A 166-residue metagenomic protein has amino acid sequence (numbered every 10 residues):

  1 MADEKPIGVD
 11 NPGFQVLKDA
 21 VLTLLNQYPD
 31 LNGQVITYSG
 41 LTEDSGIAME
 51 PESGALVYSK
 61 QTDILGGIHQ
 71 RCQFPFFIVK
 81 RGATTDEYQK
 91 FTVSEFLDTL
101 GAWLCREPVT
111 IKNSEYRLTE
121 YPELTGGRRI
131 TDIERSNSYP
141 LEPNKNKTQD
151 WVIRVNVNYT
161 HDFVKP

Functional and structural regions predicted by a protein language model:
M1-V35, L56-P166: Charged, amphipathic alpha-helical segments and their flanking helix caps
G40-T62: Amphipathic, interaction-prone secondary-structure segments
